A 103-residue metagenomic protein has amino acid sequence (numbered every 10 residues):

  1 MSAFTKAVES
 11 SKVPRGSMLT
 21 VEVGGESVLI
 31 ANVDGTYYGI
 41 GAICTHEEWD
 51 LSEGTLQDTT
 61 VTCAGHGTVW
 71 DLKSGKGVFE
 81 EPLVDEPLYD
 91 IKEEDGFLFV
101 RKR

Functional and structural regions predicted by a protein language model:
M1-D58, K76, D85-R103: N-terminal pre-ligand scaffold of iron-sulfur
I30, V69-W70: Hydrophobic beta-strand positions
C44, C63-H66: Short cysteine clusters
W49, G67-V69: Flexible, glycine-rich terminal cap/loop adjacent to redox cofactors in electron-transfer oxidoreductases
T62, L83: Short acidic-hydrophobic sequence patches enriched in Asp/Glu that either
F79-E81: Axial heme c-ligation environment in periplasmic c-type cytochrome domains
